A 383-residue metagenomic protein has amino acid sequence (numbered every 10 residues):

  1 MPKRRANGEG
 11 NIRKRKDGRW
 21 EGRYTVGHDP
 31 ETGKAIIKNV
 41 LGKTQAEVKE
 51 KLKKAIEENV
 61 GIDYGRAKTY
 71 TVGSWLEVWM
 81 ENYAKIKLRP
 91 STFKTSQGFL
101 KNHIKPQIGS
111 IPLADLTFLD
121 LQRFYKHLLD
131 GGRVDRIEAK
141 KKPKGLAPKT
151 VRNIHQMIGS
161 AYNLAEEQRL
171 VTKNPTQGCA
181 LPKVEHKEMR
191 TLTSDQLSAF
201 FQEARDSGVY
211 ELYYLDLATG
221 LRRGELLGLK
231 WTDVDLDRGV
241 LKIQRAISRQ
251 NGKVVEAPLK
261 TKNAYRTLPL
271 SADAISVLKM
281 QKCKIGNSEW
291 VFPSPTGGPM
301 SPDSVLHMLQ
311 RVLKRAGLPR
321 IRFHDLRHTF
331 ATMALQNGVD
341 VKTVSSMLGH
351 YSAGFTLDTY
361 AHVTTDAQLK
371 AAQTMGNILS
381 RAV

Functional and structural regions predicted by a protein language model:
M1-P2, Q202, R238, N251-K253 (+5 more regions): C-terminal secondary-structure termini that scaffold catalytic or DNA-interacting sites
R4-R5, R133-E138, K144, S198-Y210 (+5 more regions): Short, basic (Lys/Arg/His-rich) helix/loop patches that form interaction surfaces in the mid-to-C-terminal regions
R15-E21, T25-Q122, M280-V291, G297 (+1 more regions): N-terminal DNA-binding module of tyrosine recombinases/phage integrases
G22, L121, I158, Y162 (+6 more regions): Short, basic/aromatic-rich helical patch in the C-terminal catalytic core of site-specific tyrosine
A114-L129, Q177-P182: Short, conserved phosphate-binding/catalytic loop or strand-edge motifs used in phosphoryl-/nucleotidyl-transfer
V134-E138, K142-P148, R152-M157, A165-E167 (+9 more regions): Basic, Lys/Arg- and aromatic-enriched nucleic-acid-binding interface segment
K183, T191, I247, I275 (+1 more regions): Catalytic-site neighborhood detector that most strongly recognizes the C-terminal catalytic loop/helix of tyrosine
D233-V240, P319-R320, V339-A361, L369: Short, polar N-cap/turn motifs at the start of nucleic acid-interacting alpha helices
